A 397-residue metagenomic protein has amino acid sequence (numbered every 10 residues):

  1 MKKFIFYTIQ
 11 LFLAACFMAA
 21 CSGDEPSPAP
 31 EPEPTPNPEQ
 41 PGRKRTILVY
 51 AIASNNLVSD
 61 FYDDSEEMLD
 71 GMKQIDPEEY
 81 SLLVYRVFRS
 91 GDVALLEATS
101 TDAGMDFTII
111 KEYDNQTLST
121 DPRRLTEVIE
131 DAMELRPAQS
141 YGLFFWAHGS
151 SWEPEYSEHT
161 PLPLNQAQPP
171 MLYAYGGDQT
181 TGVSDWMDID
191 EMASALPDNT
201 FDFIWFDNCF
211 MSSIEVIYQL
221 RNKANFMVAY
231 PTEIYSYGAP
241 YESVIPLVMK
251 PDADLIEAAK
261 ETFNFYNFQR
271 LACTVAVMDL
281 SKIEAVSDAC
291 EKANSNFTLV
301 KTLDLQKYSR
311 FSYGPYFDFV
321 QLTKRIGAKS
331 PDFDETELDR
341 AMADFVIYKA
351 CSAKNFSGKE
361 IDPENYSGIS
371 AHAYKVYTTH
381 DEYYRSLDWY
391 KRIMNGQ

Functional and structural regions predicted by a protein language model:
M1, A15-R43, A373: Bacterial Sec-dependent N-terminal signal peptides
M1-I9: Bacterial N-terminal signal peptides that target proteins for export
P32-E33, E158-P161, A167-Q397: Terminal, contiguous helix-loop blocks that mediate binding/assembly
R43-N55, M105-D114: Acidic/histidine-rich, surface-exposed loop or edge segments in extracytoplasmic proteins
R43-T46, D76-L82, R136-G142, D198-F203 (+1 more regions): Loop/turn elements at helix/coil->beta-strand transitions in domains of secreted/extracellular proteins
N55-S59, D92-V93, T378-Y383: Short, solvent-exposed loop/turn elements at domain surfaces
L57-G91: N-terminal carbohydrate-binding/catalytic regions of secreted carbohydrate-active enzymes
R86-I109, T117-D198, N208-C209, I214-E215 (+1 more regions): Catalytic-core segments of thiol-dependent peptidases
